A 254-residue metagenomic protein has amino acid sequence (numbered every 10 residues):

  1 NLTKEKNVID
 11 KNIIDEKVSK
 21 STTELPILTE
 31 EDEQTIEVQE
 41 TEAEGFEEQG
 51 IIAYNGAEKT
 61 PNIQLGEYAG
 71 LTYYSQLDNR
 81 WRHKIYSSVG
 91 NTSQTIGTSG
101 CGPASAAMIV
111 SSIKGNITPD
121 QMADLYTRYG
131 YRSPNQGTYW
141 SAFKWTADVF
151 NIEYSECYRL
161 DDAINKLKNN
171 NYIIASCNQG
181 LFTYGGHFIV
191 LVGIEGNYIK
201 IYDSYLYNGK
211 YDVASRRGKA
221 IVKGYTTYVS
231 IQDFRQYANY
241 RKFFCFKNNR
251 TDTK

Functional and structural regions predicted by a protein language model:
N1-Y131: Active-site-adjacent structural segments surrounding the nucleophilic cysteine of cysteine proteases and isopeptidases
I51-N55, I63-Q64, Q76, W140 (+5 more regions): Solvent-exposed, well-ordered amphipathic alpha-helical segments that flank/support binding or catalytic loops
Q94, P103, S112-Y139, E153-E156 (+2 more regions): Cysteine-dependent hydrolase recognition
G97, G102-A106, T118, M122 (+5 more regions): Stable alpha-helical elements in mature extracytoplasmic
E153-L206, K210: Active-site-adjacent substructure of cysteine-protease-like catalytic cores
I194-K254: Noncatalytic regulatory segments and standalone regulatory/sensor domains
